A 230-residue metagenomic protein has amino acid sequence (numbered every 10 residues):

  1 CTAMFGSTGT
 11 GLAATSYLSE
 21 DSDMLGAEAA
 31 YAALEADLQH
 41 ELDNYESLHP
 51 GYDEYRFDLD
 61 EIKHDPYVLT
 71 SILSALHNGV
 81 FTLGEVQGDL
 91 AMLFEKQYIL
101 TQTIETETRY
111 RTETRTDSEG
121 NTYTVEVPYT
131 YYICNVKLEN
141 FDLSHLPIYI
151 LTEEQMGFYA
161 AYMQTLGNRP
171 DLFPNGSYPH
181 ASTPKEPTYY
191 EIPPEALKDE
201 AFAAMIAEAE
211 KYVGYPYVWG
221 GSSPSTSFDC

Functional and structural regions predicted by a protein language model:
A3-P216: Intrinsically disordered, low-complexity, Pro/Ser/Thr/Asn/Gly/Ala-rich spacer/linker segments adjacent to signal
G220-P224: Short coil/turn segments at secondary-structure boundaries
S225-C230: Active-site nucleophilic cysteine motif
